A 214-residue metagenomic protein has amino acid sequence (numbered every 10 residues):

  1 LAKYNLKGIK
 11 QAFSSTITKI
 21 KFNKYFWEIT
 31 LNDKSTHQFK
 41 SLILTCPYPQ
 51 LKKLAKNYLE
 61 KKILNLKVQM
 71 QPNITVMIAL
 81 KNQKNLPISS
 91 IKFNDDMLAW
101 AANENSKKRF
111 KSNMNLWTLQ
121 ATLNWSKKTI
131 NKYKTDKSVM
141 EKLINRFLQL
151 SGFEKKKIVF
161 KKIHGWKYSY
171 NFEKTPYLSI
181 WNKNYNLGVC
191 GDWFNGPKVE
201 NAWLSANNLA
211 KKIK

Functional and structural regions predicted by a protein language model:
L1-A12: N-terminal Rossmann-like dinucleotide/flavin-binding domain of flavoprotein oxidoreductases that bind FAD/FMN
F13-E28: A conserved short coil-to-beta-strand element within the FAD-binding core of flavoproteins
L31-K34: Glycine-centered tight beta-turn/hairpin loop motif at sheet-sheet or coil-to-beta transitions
T36-S89, F153: Central helical "cap/lid" subdomain
L86-L119, K127-T129: Anionic-ligand binding region
K107-N113, F160-V189, W193-N195: FAD-binding beta-loop-beta segment adjacent to the flavin cofactor pocket
K111-N115, A121-K167: Flavin-binding catalytic cores
N184-K214: Conserved mid-domain beta->alpha element of the FAD-binding
